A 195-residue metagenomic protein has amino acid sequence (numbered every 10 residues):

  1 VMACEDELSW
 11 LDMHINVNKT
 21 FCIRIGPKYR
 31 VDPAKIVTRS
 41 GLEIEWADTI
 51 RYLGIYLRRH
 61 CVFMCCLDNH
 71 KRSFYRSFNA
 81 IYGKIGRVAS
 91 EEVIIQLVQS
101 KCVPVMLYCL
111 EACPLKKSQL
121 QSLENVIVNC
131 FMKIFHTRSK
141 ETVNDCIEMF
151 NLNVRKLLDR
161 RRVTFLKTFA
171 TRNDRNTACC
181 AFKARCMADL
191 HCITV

Functional and structural regions predicted by a protein language model:
V1-S9, P27-K28, C61-F63, L115: Catalytic palm subdomain of template-directed nucleic-acid polymerases, centered on the conserved carboxylate motif
C4, S122-F131, R162-F165: Short amphipathic alpha-helical coiled-coil/interface segments
W10-V17, M132-T142: Short helix-interrupting loop/turn segments at helix-coil junctions
M13-T49: Short, conserved micro-motifs composed of acidic
K19-K28, S122, D145-L152: A glycine-rich phosphate-binding loop feature that marks nucleotide/adenosyl-phosphate handling sites
G41-P114: Basic, alpha-helical interaction scaffolds
I127, H136, C146-L157: C-terminal, helix-dominated tail/subdomain
S139, L152-V195: Acidic catalytic cores of enzymes that act on phosphate-bearing nucleotides/polynucleotides
